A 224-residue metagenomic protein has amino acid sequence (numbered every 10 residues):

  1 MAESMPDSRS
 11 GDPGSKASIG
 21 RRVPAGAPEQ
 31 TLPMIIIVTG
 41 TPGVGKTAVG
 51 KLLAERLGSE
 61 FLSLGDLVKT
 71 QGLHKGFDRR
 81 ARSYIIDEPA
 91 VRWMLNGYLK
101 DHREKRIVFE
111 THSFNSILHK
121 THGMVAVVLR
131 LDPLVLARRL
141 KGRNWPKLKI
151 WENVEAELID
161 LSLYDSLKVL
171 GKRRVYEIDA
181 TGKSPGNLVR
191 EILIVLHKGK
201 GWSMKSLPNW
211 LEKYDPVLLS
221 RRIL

Functional and structural regions predicted by a protein language model:
E3, E29, E104, L167-L224: NTP-dependent small-molecule kinase module
V38: Hydrophobic anchor at the beta1->P-loop junction of P-loop NTPases
T41: P-loop (Walker A) phosphate-binding loop of NTP-binding proteins
K46: Conserved lysine of the Walker
V49: Hydrophobic positions on the alpha1 helix immediately C-terminal to the Walker A/P-loop
E60-L118, Y214-L218: ATP-dependent small-molecule kinase phosphotransfer cores that center on conserved nucleotide phosphate-binding segments
H122-R143, N153: Conserved phosphate-donor/acceptor-positioning beta-strand/loop module used by diverse small-molecule
